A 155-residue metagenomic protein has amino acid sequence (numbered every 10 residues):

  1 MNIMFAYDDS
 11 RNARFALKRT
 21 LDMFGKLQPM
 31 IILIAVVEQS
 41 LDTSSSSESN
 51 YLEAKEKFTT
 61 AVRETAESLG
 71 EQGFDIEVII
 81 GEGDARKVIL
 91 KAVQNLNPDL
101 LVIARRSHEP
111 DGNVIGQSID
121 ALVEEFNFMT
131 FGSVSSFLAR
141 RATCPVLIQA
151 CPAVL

Functional and structural regions predicted by a protein language model:
M1-S47: Small/aliphatic-rich secondary-structure junction motif
D8, S49-K57, V123-T130: Alpha-helix N-cap and loop-to-helix initiation/capping positions
R19, E53-T65, V88: Short, solvent-exposed amphipathic alpha-helices that sit in or adjacent to ligand/effector-binding or catalytic
D22-G25, K91-N95, R140: Solvent-exposed polar/charged
I32-I34, E77-G81, L147: General small-molecule cofactor/ligand-binding pocket signal
A35-T60, V154: Acidic, proline/glycine-rich short linear motifs
G70-G112, D120, L155: Structural beta-alpha unit
D99-L155: Gly/Ser-rich helix-loop-strand patches that form or flank binding pockets for ribonucleotide-derived cofactors
